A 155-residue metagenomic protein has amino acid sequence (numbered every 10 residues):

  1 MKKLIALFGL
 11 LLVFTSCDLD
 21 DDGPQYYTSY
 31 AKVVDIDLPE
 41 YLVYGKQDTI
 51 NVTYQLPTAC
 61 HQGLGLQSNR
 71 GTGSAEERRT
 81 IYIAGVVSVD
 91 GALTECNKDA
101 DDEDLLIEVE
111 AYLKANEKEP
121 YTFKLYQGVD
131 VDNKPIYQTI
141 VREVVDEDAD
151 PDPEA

Functional and structural regions predicted by a protein language model:
M1-L4: Positively charged n-region of N-terminal signal peptides that target proteins for export
A6-F8: Sec-dependent N-terminal signal peptides
L10-L11, Y54: Generic hydrophobic/packing signal
V13-S16: C-terminal motif of bacterial Sec signal peptides marking the signal peptidase cleavage site
L19: Short, conserved catalytic or interaction motifs in soluble domains
Q25-A155: First exposed extracellular module after export/assembly in secreted or surface-exposed proteins
